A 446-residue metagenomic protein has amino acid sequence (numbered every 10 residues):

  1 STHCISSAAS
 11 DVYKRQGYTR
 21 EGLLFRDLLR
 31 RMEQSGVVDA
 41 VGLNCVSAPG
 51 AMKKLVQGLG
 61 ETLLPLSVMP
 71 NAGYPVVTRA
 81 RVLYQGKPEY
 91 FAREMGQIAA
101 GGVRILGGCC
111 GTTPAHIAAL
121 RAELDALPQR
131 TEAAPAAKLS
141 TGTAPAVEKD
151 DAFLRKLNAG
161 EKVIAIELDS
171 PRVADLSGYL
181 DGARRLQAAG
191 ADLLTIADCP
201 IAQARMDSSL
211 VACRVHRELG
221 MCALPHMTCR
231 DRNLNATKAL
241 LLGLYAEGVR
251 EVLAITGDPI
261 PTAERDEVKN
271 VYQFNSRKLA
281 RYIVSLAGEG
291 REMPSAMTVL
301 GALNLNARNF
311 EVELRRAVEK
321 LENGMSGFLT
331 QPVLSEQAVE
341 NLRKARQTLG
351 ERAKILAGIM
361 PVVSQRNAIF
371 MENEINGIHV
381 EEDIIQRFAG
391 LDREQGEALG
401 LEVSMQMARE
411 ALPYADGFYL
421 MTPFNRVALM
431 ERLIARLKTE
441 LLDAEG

Functional and structural regions predicted by a protein language model:
S1, D39-S47, L193-A204, M227-T228 (+3 more regions): Catalytic beta/alpha-barrel core
S1, S47-L63, T113-L120, D175 (+6 more regions): Active-site-adjacent beta->alpha loops and helix N-cap segments on the catalytic face of soluble alpha/beta enzymes
T2-A9, Y13: Single conserved hydrophobic/aromatic residue that forms the stacking wall/gate of nucleotide- or nucleobase-binding
E21-G22, P49-E94, K138-N158, G257 (+5 more regions): Active-site pocket-lining/capping segments in soluble small-molecule metabolic enzymes
V41, L106, E167, L194 (+5 more regions): Conserved, mostly hydrophobic/aromatic
E89, R93, A100, T113-H116 (+4 more regions): Catalytic cores of alpha/beta
A122-L176, D181, V284, G288-M293: N-terminal amphipathic alpha-helix/helix-capping segment at the start of soluble metabolic enzymes
D151, L180-A183, Q203-L219: Glycine-rich, positively charged N-terminal anion/phosphate-binding segment
